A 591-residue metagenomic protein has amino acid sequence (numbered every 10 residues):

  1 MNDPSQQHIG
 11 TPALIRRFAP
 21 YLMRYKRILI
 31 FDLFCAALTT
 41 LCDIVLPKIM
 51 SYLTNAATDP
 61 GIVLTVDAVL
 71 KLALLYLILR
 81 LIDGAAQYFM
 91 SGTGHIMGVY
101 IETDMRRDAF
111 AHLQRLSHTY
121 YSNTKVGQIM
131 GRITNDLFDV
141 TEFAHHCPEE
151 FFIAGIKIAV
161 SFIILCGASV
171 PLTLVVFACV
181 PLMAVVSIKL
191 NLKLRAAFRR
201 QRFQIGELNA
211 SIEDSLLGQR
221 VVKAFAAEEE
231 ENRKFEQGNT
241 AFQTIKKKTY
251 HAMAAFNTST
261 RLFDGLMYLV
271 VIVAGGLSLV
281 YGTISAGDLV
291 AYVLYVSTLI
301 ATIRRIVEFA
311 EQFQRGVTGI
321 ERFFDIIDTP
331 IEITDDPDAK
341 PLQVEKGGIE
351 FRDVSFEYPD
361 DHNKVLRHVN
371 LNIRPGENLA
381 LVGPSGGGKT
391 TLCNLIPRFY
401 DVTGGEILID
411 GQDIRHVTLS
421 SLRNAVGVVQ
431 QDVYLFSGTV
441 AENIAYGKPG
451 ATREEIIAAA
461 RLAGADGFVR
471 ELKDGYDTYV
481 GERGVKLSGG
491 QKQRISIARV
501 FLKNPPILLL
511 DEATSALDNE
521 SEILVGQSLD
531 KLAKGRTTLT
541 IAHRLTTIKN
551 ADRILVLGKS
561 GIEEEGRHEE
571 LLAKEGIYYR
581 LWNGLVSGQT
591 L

Functional and structural regions predicted by a protein language model:
N2-H8, V99, R107-G131, N135-L137 (+5 more regions): Short intracellular "coupling" helices and adjacent cytoplasmic loop segments at the cytosolic face of multi-pass
D3-S5, A13-L14, L22, T54 (+5 more regions): Juxtamembrane loop-to-helix connectors within ABC transporter transmembrane domains
M23, F34, C42, L46 (+5 more regions): Hydrophobic alpha-helical transmembrane segments of ABC transporter permease domains
R27, H118-T119, N135-A144, P148 (+10 more regions): An intracellular "coupling" helix at the cytosolic face of ABC transporter transmembrane type-1 domains
L29-A86, C166-P171, G282-A286: Transmembrane helix-loop-helix hairpins at lipid-water interfaces of multipass membrane proteins, especially the type-1
D59-G61, D67, K71, I164-A178 (+2 more regions): Helix-loop-helix
D328, D335, L342-L591: ABC-type nucleotide-binding domain
